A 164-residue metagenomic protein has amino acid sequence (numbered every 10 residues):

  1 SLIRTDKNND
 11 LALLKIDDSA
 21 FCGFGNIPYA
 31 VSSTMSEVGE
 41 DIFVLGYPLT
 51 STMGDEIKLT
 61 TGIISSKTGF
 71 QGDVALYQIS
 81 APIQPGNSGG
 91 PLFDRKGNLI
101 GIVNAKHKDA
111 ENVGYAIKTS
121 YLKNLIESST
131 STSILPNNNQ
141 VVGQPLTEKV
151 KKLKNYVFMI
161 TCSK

Functional and structural regions predicted by a protein language model:
S1-G54, G72-L76, S131-V141: Conserved active-site neighborhood of the chymotrypsin/trypsin-like protease fold
S1-I3, A12, S65, I100 (+1 more regions): A short, local hydrophobic-aromatic micro-motif
N9-A12, L125-S128, T132-K164: N-terminal activation segment of mature serine protease catalytic domains
D17-P28, G54-T132: Active-site region of chymotrypsin-like
C22, E37-F43, N98, S120-S128 (+2 more regions): Solvent-exposed, polar/charged alpha-helical surfaces in well-ordered, non-transmembrane soluble domains, broadly
C22-F24, A30-S33, T61, S88 (+4 more regions): Surface-exposed, polar/charged interaction patches used for macromolecular assembly or partner binding
P48, K106, K164: Residue-level signal for short, function-critical loop segments
